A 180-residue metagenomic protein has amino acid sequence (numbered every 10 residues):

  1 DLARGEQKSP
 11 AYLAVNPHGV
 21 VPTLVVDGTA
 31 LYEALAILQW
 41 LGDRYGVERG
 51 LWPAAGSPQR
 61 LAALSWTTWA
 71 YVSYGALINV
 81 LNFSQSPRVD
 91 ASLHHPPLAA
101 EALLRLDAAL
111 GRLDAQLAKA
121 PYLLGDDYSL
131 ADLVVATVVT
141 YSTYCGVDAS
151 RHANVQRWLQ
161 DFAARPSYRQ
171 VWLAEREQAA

Functional and structural regions predicted by a protein language model:
D1-A100, D107, D114: GST-like domain detector, emphasizing the conserved glutathione-binding G-site in the N-terminal thioredoxin-like
A3, L130, E175-R176: Short, solvent-exposed turn/loop segments enriched in Gly/Ser/Thr/Pro and often Arg
A36, N154, S167: Residue-level recognition of oxygen-bearing side chains
G42, V138-V139, V171-W172: Active-site-flanking alpha-helical
A70-A164: GST-like fold's C-terminal all-alpha helical module
Y168-A180: Terminal-tail/helix-coil boundary detector
